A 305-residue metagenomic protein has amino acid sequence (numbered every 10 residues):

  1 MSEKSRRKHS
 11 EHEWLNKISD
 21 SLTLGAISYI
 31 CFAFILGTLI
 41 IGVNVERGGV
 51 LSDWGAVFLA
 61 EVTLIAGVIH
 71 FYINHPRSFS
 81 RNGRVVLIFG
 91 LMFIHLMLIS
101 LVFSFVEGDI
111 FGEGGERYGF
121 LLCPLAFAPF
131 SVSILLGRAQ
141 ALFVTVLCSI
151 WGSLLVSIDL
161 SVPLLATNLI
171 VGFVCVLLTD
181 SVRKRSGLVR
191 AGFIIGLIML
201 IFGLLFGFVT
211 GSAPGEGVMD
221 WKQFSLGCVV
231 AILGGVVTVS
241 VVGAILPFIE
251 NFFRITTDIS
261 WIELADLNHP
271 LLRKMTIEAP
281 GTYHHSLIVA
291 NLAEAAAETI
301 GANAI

Functional and structural regions predicted by a protein language model:
M1-G90, V132, I277-I300, I305: Membrane-embedded alpha-helical signal segments
S19-L24, I35-G42, T63-G112, P129-A139 (+2 more regions): Short helix-perturbing small/polar motifs within transmembrane alpha-helices
L51-V62, G115-L122, L164-L165, L226-V236: Alpha-helical transmembrane segments of polytopic membrane proteins
G112-E116, M275-T276: Active-site-adjacent structural elements in folded domains
R117-L121, D159-P163, T167, E278 (+1 more regions): Alpha-helix N-cap/helix-initiation motif
F143-L147, L165, L188-F206, T210 (+1 more regions): Acidic/His-rich, divalent-metal-binding segments that scaffold phosphate/diphosphate chemistry
